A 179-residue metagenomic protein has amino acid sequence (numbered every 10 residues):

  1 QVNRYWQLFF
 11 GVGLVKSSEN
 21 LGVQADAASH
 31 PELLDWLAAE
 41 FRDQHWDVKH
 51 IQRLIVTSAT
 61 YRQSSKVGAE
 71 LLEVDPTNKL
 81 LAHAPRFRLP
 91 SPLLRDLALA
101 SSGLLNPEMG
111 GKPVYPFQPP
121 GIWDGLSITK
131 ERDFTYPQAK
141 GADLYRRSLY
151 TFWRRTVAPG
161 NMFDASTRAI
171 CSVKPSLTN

Functional and structural regions predicted by a protein language model:
Q1-Y145, T156, G160-N179: Primarily short, surface-exposed interaction patches in extracytoplasmic proteins
